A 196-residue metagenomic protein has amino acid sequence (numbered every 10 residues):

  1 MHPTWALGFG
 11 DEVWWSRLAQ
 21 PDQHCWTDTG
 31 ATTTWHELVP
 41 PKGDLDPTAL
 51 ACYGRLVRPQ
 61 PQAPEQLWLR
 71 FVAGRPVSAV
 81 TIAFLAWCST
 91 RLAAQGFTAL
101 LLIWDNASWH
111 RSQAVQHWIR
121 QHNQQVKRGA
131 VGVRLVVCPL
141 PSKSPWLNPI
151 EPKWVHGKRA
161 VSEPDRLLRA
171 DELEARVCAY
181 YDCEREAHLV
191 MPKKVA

Functional and structural regions predicted by a protein language model:
M1-W87: Extended, low-complexity cationic-aromatic segments
P3-W5, R134, S142-K143, L147-A196: C-terminal anion-handling pockets and recognition modules
T4-W5, T48, T98, G132-V136: Short glycine-/polar-rich loops that comprise or flank the Walker A/P-loop and associated switch/sensor motifs
D11, F97-R111, L140, N148: Acidic/histidine-rich, metal-coordinating catalytic segments
L18-P21, R111-Q116, I150: A short acidic (Asp/Glu
T32-G43, H122-P152, D165-R166: RNase H-like polynucleotidyl transferase catalytic core
V80-L101: Short, basic/hydrophobic alpha-helical segments
